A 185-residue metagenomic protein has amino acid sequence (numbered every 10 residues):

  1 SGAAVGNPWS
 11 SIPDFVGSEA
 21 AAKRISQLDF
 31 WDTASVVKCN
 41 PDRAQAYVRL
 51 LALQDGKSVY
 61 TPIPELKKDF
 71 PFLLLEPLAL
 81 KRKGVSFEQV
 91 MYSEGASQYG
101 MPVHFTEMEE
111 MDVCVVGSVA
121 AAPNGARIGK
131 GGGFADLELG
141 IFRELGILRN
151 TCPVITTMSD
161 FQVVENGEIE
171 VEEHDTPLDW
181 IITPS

Functional and structural regions predicted by a protein language model:
S1-S11, A21-T33, D55-Y60, K67-S185: Surface-exposed, charge/polar-rich loops and edge strands
G17: A glycine-rich, Thr/Ser-enriched phosphate-binding loop motif common to dinucleotide/cofactor-binding enzymes
V36: Phosphate-centric recognition/catalysis
C39-L53, K57-E65: Extended, H/D-rich, highly charged conserved domains that either
